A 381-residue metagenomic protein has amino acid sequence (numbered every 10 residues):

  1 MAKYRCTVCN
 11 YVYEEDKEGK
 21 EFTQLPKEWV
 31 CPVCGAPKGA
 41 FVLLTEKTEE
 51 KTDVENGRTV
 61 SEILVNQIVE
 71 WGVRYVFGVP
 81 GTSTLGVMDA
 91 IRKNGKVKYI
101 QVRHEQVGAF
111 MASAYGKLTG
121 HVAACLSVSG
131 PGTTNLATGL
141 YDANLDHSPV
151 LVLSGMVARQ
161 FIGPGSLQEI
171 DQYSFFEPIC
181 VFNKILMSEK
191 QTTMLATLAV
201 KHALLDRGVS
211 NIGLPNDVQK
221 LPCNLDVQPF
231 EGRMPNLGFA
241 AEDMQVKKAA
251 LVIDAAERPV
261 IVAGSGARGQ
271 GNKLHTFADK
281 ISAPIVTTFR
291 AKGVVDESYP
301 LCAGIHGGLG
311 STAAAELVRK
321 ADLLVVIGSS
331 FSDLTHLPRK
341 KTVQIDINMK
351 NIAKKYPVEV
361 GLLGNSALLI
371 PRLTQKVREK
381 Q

Functional and structural regions predicted by a protein language model:
M1-A2, K20-E21, L43-E50: Short, intrinsically disordered terminal segments enriched in charged and Pro/Gly residues
K3, E18, A36: Glycan-association/targeting regions that enable binding to alpha-glucans and other polysaccharides
Y4-T7, E15: Mature, structured domains enriched in cysteine- and short glycine motifs
C6-C9, C31-C34: Short cysteine-rich clusters marking metal-coordination/redox-active sites
V12-D16, A40-L43: Short, non-ligating residues that shape and space the ligands of small metal-coordination modules and catalytic
E18-E28: Short linker/helix segments within small regulatory modules
P32-E46, G208: Intrinsically disordered, low-complexity glycine/proline-rich and charged
K51-K380: N-terminal alpha/beta PP-like core and its mobile active-site loop of ThDP/TPP-dependent enzymes
